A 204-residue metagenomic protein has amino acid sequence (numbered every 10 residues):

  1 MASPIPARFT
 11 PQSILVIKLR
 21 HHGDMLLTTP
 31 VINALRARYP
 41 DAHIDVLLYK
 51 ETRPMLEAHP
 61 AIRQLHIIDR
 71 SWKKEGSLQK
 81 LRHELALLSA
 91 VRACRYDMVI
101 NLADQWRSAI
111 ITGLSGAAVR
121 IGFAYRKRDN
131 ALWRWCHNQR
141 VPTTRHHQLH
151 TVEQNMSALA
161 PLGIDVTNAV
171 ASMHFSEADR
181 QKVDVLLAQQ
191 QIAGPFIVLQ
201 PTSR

Functional and structural regions predicted by a protein language model:
M1-R204: Catalytic machinery of carbohydrate-active enzymes, primarily nucleotide-sugar-dependent glycosyltransferases
